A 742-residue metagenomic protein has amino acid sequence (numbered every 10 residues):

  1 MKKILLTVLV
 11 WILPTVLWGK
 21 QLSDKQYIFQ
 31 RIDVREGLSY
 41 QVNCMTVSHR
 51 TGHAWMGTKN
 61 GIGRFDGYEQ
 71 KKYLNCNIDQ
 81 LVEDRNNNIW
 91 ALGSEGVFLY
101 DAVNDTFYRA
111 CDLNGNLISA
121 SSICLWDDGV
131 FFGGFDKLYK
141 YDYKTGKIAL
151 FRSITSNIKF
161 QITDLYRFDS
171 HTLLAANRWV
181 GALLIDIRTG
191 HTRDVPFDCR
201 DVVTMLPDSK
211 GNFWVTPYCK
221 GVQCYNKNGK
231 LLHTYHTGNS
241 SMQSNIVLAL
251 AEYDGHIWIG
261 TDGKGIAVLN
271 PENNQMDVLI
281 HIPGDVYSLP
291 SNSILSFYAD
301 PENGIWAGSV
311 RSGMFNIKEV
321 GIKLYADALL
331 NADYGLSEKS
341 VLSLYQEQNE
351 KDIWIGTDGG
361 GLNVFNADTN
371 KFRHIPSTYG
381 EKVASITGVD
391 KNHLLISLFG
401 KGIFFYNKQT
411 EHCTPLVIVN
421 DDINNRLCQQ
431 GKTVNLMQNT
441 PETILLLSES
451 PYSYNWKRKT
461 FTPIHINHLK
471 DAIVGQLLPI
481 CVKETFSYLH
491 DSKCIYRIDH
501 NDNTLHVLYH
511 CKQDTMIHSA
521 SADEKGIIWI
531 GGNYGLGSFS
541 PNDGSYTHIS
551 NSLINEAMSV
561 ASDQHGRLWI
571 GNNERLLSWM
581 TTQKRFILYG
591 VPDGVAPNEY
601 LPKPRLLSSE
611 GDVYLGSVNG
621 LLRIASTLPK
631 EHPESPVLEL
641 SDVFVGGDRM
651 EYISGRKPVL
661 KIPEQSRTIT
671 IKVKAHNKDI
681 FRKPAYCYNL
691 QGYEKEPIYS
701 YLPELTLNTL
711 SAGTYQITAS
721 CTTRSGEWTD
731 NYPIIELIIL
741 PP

Functional and structural regions predicted by a protein language model:
M1-P742: Carboxylate-rich, polar loop motifs that coordinate divalent cations or form catalytic acidic clusters
